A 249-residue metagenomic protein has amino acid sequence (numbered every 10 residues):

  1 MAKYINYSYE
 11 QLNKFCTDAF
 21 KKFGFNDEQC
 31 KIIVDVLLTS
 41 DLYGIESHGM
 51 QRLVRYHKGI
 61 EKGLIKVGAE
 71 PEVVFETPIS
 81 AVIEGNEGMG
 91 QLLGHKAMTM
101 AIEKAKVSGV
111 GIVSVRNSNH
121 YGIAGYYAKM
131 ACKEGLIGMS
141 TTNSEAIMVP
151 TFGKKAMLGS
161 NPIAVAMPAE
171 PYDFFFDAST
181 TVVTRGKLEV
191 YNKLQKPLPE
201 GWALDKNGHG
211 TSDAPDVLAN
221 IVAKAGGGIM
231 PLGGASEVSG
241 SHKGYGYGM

Functional and structural regions predicted by a protein language model:
M1-F23: Generic N-terminal amphipathic, Lys/Arg-enriched alpha-helix
K21-G24, T39-E46: N-terminal and secondary-structure boundary signal
D27-L38: Short, well-structured alpha-helical segments
G49-I102: Active-site cofactor/substrate anionic-group-binding motifs, chiefly glycine- and Lys/Arg-rich phosphate-binding loops
V74-E84, H95-G111, G208-P231: Residues forming anionic-ligand binding surfaces in small-molecule and nucleic-acid pockets of primarily soluble enzymes
V82-E170: A generic, well-ordered mixed alpha/beta core segment in the N-terminal half of proteins
M148-V222: Phosphate/diphosphate-binding glycine-rich loops and adjacent basic-rich segments that engage nucleotide
A225-M249: Internal helical hairpin/lid segments
